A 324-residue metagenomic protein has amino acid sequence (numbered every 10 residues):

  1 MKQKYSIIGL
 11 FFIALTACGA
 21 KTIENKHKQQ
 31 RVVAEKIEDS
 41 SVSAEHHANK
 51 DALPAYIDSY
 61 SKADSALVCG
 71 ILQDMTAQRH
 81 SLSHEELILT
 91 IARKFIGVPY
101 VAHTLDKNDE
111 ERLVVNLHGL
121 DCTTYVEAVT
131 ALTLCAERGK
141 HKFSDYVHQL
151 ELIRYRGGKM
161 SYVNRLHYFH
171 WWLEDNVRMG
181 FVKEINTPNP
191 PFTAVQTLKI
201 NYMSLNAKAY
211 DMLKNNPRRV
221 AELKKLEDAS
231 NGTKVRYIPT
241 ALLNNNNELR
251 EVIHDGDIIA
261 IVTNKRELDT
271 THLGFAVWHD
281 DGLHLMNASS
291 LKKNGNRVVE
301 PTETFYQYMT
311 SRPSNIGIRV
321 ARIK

Functional and structural regions predicted by a protein language model:
Q3-L10: Sec-dependent signal peptide recognition, specifically the positively charged N-region followed immediately by
T16-A17: C-terminal motif of bacterial Sec signal peptides marking the signal peptidase cleavage site
A20-Q29: Bacterial Sec signal peptide processing site at the extreme N-terminus
V33-E127: Cationic-aromatic interfacial patches
F95-V235, W278, N287-S290: Acidic/His-rich structured neighborhood in mature extracellular/periplasmic domains
V147-L152, N245-E251: Beta-rich nucleic-acid/ligand-interaction surfaces
I238-L249, T263: Short alpha-helix capping/helix-loop boundary micro-motifs
H254-K324: C-terminal soluble interaction/assembly domains
